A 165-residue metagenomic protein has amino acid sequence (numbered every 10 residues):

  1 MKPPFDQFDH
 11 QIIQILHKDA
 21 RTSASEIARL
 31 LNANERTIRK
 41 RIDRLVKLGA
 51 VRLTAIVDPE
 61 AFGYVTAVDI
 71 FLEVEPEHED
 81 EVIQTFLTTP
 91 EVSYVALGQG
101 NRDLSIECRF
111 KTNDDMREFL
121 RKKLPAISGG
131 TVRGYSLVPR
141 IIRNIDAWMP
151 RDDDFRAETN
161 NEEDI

Functional and structural regions predicted by a protein language model:
M1-I165: A compositional/biophysical signature of low hydrophobicity enriched in polar/charged and small residues
